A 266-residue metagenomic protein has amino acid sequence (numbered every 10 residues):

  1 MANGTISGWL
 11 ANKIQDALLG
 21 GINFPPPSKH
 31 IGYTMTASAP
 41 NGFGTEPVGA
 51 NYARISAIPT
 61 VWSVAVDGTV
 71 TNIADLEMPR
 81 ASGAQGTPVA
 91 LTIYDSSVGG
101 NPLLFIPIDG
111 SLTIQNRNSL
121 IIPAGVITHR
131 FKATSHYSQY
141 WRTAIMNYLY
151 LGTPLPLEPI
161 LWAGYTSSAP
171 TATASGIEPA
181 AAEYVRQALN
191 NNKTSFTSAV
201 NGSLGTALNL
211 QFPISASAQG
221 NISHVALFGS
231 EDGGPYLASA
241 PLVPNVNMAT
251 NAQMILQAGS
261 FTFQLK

Functional and structural regions predicted by a protein language model:
M1-L91, D95-S223, G229-K266: Small cysteine-rich, disulfide-bonded extracellular modules of the LU/uPAR three-finger superfamily and closely related
